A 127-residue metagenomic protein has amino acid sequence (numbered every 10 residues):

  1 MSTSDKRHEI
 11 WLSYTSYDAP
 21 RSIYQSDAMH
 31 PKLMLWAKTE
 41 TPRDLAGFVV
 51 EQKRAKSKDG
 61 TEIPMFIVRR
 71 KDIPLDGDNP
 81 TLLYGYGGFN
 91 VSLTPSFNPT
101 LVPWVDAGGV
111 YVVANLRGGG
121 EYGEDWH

Functional and structural regions predicted by a protein language model:
M1-T3: Repeated scaffold domains used in trafficking and secretory/extracellular systems, primarily beta-propellers
K6-A19: Short beta-strand elements that form the blades of beta-propeller/WD-repeat-like and other beta-sheet-rich scaffold
D18-S26: Structural motif
A28-K32, W36-H127: Cap/lid segment of the alpha/beta-hydrolase catalytic domain
